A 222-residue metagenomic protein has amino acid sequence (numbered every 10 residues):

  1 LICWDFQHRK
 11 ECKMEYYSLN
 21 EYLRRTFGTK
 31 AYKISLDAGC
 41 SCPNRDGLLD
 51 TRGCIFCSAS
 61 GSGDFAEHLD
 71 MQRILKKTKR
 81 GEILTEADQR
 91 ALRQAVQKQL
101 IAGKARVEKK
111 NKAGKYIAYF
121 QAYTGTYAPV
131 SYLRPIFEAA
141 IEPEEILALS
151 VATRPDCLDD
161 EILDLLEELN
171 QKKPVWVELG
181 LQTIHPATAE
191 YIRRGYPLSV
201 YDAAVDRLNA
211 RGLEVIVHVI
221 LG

Functional and structural regions predicted by a protein language model:
H8: Cationic, low-complexity basic patches in intrinsically disordered or flexible, solvent-exposed regions
C12-G53, S58-Y116: N-terminal [4Fe-4S]-dependent radical SAM core
T78, E86-Q94, A122-P135, L149-L213 (+1 more regions): Conserved non-cysteine loop/helix-boundary elements of the Radical SAM core domain that shape
K104-K115, Q121, T126-L133, A139 (+1 more regions): Long amphipathic N-terminal alpha/beta scaffold segment
